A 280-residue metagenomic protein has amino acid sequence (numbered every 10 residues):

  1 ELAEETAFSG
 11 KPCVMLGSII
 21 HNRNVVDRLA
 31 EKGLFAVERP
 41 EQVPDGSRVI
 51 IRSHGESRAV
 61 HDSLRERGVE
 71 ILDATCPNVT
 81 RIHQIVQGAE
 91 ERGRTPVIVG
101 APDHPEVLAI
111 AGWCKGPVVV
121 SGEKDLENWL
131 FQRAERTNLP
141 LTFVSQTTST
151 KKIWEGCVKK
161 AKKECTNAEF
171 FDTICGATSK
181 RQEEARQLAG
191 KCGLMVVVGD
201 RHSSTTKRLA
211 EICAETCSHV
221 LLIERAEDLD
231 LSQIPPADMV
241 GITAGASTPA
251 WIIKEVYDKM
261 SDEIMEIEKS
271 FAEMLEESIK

Functional and structural regions predicted by a protein language model:
E1-K280: The feature marks the mature, well-folded catalytic cores of soluble enzymes
